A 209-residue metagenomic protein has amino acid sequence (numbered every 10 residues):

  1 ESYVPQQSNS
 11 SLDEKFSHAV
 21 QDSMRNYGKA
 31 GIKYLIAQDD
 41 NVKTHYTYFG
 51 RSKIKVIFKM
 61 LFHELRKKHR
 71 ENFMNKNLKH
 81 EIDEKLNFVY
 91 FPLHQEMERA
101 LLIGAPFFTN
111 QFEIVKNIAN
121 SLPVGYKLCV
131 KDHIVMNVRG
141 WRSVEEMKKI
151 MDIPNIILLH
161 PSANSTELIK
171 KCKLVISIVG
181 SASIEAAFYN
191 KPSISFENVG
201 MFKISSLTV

Functional and structural regions predicted by a protein language model:
E1-V209: Catalytic-core helical/loop segments in enzymes performing group transfer/polymerization on anionic/lipid-linked
